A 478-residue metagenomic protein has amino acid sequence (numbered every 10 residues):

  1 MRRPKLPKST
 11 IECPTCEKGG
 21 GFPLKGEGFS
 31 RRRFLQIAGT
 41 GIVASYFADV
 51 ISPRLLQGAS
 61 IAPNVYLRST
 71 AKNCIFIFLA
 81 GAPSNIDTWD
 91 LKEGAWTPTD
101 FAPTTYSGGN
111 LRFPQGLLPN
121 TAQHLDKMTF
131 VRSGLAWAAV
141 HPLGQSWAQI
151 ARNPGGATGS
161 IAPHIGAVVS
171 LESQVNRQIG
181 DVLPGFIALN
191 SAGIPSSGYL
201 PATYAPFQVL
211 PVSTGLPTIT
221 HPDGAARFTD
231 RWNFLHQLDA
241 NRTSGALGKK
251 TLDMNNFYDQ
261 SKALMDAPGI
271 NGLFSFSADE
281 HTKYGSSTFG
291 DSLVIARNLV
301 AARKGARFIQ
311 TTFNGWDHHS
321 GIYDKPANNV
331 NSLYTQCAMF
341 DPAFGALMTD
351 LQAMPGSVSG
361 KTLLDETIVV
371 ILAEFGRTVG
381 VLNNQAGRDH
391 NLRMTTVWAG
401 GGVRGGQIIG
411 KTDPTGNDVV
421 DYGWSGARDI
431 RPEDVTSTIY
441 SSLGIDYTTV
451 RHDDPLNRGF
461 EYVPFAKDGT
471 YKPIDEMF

Functional and structural regions predicted by a protein language model:
R2-F478: Ligand-binding pockets and gating/stacking loops
